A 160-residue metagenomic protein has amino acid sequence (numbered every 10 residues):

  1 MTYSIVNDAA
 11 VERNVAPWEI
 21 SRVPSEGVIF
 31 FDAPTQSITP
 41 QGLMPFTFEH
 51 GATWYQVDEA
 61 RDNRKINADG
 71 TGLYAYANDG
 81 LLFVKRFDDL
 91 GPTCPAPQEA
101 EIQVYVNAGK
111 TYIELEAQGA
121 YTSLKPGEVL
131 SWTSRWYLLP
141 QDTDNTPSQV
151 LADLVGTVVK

Functional and structural regions predicted by a protein language model:
M1, I113, W132-S134: Hydrophobic residues positioned within well-ordered beta-strands of beta-sheet architectures
M1-S4, A16: Short, hydrophobic/aromatic alpha-helical segments in well-folded domains
D8-L130, Q141-D153: A contiguous, surface-exposed recognition patch within enzymatic or periplasmic domains that forms
T157-K160: Acidic, Ser/Thr-rich low-complexity intrinsically disordered segments
